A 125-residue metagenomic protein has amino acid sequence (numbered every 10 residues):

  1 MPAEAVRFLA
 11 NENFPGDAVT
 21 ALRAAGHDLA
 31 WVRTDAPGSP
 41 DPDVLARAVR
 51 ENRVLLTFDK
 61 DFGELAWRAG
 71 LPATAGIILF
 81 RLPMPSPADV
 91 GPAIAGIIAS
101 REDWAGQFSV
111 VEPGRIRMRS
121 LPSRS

Functional and structural regions predicted by a protein language model:
M1-V6, L121-S125: Intrinsically disordered, low-complexity and often Lys/Arg-enriched segments
A5-V54: N-terminal first-folded block
L9, D35-D43, K60, P72 (+1 more regions): Residues at secondary-structure transition points
A30, L56, I78-F80, S109: Hydrophobic/aromatic beta-strand patches that form the interior of the parallel beta-sheet core in alpha/beta enzyme
A48-A66: Acidic, metal-binding active-site segment of PIN/NYN-like and related structure-specific nucleases
G63-I97: Mid-chain, well-packed structural core segment of small domains
E102-S125: Charged phosphate-binding loop/patch that engages nucleotide di/tri-phosphates or the phosphate backbone of nucleic
